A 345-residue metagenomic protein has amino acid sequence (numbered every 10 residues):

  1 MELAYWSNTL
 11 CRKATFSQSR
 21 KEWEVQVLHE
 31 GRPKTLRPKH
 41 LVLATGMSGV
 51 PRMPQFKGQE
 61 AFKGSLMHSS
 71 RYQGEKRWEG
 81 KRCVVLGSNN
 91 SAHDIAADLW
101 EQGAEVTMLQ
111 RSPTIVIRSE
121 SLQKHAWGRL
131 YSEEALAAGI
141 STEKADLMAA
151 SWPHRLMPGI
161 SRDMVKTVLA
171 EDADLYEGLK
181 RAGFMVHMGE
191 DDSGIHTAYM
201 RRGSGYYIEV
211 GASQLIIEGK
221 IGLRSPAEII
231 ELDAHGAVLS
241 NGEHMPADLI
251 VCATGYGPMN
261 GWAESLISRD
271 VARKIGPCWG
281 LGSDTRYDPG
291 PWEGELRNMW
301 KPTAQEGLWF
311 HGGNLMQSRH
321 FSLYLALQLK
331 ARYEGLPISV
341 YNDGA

Functional and structural regions predicted by a protein language model:
M1-A97, E101-S112, S119, R155-A345: Flavin (primarily FAD) cofactor-binding/catalytic cores of flavoenzymes
I115-M157: A catalytic-pocket lid/entrance helix-loop region that shapes and gates access to the active site across common
